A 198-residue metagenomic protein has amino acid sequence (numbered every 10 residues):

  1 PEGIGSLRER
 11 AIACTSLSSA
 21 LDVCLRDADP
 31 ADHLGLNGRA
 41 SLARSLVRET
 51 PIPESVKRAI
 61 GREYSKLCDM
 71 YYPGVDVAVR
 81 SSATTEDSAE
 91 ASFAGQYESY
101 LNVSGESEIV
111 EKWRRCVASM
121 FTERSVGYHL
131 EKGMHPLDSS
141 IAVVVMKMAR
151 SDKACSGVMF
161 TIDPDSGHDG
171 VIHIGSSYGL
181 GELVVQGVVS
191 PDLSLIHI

Functional and structural regions predicted by a protein language model:
P1-V144, K153: N-terminal beta-alpha lobe that positions the nucleotide/phosphoryl donor in ATP/NTP-coupled carboxylate activation
V143-M146, C155-I162, G179: Glycine-rich, charged/polar anion/phosphate-binding loops that engage phosphate groups from diverse ligands
M148-R150: Outer-membrane beta-barrel proteins
P164, G175-E182: Glycine-rich phosphate/pyrophosphate-binding beta-alpha loops
V171-I174, V185: Short hydrophobic-aromatic micro-motifs
G187, L193: Conserved nucleotide-binding/hydrolysis modules and their immediate coupling elements across P-loop/ASCE NTPase motors
I196-I198: Conserved small/polar residues in nucleotide/adenosyl-binding loops
